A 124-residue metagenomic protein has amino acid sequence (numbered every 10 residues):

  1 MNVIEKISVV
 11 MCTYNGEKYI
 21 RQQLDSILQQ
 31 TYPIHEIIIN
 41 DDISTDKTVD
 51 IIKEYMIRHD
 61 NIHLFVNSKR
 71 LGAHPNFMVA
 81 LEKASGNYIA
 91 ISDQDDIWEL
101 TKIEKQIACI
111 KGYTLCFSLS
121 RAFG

Functional and structural regions predicted by a protein language model:
M1-G124: Nucleotide-sugar donor-binding/catalytic module of glycosyltransferases that assemble extracellular/cell-envelope
